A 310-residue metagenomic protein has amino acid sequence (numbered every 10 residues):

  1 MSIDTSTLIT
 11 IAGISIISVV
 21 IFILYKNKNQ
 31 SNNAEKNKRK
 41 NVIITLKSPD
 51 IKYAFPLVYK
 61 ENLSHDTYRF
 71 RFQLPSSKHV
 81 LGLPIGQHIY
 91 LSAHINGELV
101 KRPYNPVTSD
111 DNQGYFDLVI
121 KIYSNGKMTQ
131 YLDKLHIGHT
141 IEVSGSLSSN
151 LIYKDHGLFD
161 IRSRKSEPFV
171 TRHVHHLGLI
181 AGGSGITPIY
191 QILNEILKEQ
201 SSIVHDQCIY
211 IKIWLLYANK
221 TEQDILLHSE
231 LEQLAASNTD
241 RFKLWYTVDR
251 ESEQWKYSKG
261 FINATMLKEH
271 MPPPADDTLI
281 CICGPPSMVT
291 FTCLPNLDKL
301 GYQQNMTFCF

Functional and structural regions predicted by a protein language model:
S2-F22, W214-F310: Reductase modules of NAD(P)H-dependent flavoproteins
V19-K38, T45: Transmembrane-helix exit/juxtamembrane "anchor" motif
K38-L147, N219-T221, E232, D249-R250: Ferredoxin-reductase
G86, G185, P285: Short, conserved phosphate/pyrophosphate- and ester-handling motifs at nucleotide-, phospho-/glycolipid
P103-F116, K154-I180, N296: Short, compositionally biased
Y153-F169, K259, N263-P274: Short amphipathic alpha-helix with an adjacent loop that forms part of the alpha/beta core around
I186-D206: Histidine-anchored nucleotide/phosphate-binding helix
